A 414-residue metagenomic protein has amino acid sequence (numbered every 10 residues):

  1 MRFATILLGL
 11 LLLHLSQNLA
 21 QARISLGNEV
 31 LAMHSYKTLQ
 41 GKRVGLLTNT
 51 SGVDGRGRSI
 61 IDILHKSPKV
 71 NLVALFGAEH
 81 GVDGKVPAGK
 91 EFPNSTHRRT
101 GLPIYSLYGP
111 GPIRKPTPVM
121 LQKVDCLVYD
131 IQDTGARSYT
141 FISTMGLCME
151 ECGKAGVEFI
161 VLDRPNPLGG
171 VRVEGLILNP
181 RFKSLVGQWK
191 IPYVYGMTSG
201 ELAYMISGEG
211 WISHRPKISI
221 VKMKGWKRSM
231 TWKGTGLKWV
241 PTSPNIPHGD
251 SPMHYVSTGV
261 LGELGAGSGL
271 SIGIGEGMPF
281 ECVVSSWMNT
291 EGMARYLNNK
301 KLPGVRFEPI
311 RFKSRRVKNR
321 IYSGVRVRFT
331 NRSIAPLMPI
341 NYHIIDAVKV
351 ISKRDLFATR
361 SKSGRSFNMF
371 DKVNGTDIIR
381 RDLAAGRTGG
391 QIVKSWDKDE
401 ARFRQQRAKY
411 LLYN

Functional and structural regions predicted by a protein language model:
M1-R23: Bacterial Sec-dependent N-terminal signal peptides
N71-E79, L162: Short internal beta-strands
G84-G89, I160-F182: Glycine-rich, charge-decorated loop segments at or immediately adjacent to ligand/cofactor-binding or catalytic sites
F92-V124, A136: Glycine-rich oxoanion-binding loops at beta->alpha junctions
D133-M145: Glycine/threonine-rich flexible loop motifs
K183-T258: Conserved anion/nucleotide-ligand pocket segment
W226-V317: Glycine-rich, aromatic-lined ligand/substrate-binding cores of catalytic and carbohydrate-binding domains
P279, V284-S395: Conserved functional hotspot residues or short segments at active or partner-binding sites across diverse domains
